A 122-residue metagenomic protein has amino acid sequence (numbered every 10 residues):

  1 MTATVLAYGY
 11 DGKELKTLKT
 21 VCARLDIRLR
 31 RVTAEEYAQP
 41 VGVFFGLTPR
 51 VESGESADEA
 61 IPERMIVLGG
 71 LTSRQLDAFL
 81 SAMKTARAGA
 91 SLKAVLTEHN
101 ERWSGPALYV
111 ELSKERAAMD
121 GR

Functional and structural regions predicted by a protein language model:
M1-L47: N-terminal, charge-rich interaction modules
T2, E63, A90-S91: A general structural motif
Y8, M65, G69-G70, A94-E98: Short, charged/polar micro-motifs that form catalytic or ligand-binding hotspots
D11, E35-Y37, T72, E98-R102: Short beta-alpha junction loops
E14-A23, R30, L76, L80-R122: Helix-rich interaction surfaces within compact, conserved domain-sized segments that mediate assembly or partner
R28-E35, A57-A60, S91: Generic detector of short, locally flexible boundary/turn motifs and exposed helical patches
Y37-V67: Short, intrinsically disordered low-complexity segments
E55-A86: Mid-chain, well-packed structural core segment of small domains
